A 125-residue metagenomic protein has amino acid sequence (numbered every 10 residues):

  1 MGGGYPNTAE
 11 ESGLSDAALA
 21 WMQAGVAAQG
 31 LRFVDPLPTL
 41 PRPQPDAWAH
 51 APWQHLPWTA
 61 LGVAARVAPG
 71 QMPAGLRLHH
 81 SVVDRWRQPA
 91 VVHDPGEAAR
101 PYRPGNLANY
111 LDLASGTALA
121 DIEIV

Functional and structural regions predicted by a protein language model:
M1-V125: Active-site- or binding-pocket-proximal scaffold segments within functional domains
